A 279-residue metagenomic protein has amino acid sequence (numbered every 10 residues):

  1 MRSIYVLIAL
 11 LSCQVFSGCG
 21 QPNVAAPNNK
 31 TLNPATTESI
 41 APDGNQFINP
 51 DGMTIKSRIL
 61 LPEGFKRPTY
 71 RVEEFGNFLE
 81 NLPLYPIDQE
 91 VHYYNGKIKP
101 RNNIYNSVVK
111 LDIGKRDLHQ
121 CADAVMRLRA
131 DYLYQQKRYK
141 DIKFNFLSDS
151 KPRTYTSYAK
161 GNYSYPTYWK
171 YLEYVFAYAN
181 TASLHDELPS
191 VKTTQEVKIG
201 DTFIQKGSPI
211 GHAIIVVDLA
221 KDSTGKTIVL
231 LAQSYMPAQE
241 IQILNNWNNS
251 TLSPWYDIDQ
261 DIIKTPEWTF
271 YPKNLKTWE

Functional and structural regions predicted by a protein language model:
M1-I4: Positively charged n-region of N-terminal signal peptides that target proteins for export
V6-L10: Sec-dependent N-terminal signal peptides
V15-G18: C-terminal motif of bacterial Sec signal peptides marking the signal peptidase cleavage site
P22-K110, H119: Cationic-aromatic interfacial patches
K110-K192: Extracellular-facing segments of soluble proteins and assemblies that are Gly/Ser/Thr-biased and enriched in aromatics
Y134-R138, G211-A213, D222-T227, Q239-Q242: Substrate-binding/catalytic groove segments of enzymes that remodel or degrade extracellular structural polymers
Y168-G225: ...with weaker cross-activation on analogous glycine-rich loops/strands in unrelated enzymes
T227-L230, S234-E279: Low-complexity, Gly/Ser/Thr/Pro-rich intrinsically disordered linker/tail segments
